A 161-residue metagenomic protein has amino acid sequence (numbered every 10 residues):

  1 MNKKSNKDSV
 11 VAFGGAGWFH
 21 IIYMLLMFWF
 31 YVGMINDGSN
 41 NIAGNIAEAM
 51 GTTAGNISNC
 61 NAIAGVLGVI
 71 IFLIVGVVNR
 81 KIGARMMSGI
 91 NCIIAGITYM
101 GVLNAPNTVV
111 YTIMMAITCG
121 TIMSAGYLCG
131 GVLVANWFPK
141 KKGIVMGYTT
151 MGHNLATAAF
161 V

Functional and structural regions predicted by a protein language model:
A16-A54, S58, I71-V75, F160-V161: Extracytoplasmic
W29, V109-A125: Hydrophobic core of transmembrane alpha-helices in multi-pass small-molecule transporters, especially MFS/SLC-type
G51, G83, N104-N107, F138-P139: Helix-breaking motifs and short loop linkers at transmembrane-helix boundaries and internal kinks in secondary membrane
A64-V69, N154-L155: Short hydrophobic/small-residue motifs within alpha-helical transmembrane segments of multi-pass transporter-like
R85-S88: Primarily marks hydrophobic transmembrane alpha-helices of the MFS/SLC 12-helix fold
I93-P106: C-terminal ends and interior cores of transmembrane alpha-helices in multi-pass membrane transporters/permeases
A125-F138, V145: Intracellular juxtamembrane helix-capping segments at the cytosolic ends of symmetry-related transmembrane helices
K141-V161: Glycine-rich segments within core transmembrane alpha-helices of 12-TM secondary carriers
